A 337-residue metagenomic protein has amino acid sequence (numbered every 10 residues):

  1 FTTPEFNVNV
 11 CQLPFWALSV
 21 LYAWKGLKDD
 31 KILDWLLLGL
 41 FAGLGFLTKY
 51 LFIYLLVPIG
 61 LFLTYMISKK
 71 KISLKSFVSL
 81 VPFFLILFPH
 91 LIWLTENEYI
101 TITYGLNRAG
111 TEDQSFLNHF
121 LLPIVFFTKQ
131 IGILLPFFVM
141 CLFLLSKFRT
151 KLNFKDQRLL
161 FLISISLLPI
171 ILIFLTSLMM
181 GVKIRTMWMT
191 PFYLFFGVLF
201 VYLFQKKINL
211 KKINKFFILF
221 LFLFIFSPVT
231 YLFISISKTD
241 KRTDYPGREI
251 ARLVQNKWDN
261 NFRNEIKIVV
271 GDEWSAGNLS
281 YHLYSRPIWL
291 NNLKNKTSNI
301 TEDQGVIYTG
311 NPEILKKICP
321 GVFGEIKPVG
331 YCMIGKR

Functional and structural regions predicted by a protein language model:
F1-C11: Short acidic/glycine- and proline-prone juxtamembrane loop motifs at membrane-interface regions of multi-pass membrane
S19-L36: Membrane-interface transmembrane helices that cradle and orient dolichyl/undecaprenyl
D34, L152-S166, I213-F217: Membrane-interfacial loop-to-transmembrane alpha-helix junctions, especially the N-terminal start
L44, L56-R158, P169, F174 (+1 more regions): Transmembrane-lumen/periplasm boundary regions of multi-pass, lipid-linked membrane glycan transferases
I53, T243-D244, R248-T297, Q304-T309: Short periplasmic/luminal acceptor-recognition loop of GT-C membrane glycosyltransferases, typified by
L160, L167, L178-K215: Hydrophobic/aromatic-rich transmembrane helices and adjacent perimembrane loops
K206-I234: Signature aromatic-anchored transmembrane alpha helix within multi-pass, membrane-resident enzymes that catalyze glycan
N291, N295-R337: Aromatic/acidic, Gly/Pro-rich catalytic loop(s) in extracytoplasmic/lumenal soluble domains of multi-pass membrane
